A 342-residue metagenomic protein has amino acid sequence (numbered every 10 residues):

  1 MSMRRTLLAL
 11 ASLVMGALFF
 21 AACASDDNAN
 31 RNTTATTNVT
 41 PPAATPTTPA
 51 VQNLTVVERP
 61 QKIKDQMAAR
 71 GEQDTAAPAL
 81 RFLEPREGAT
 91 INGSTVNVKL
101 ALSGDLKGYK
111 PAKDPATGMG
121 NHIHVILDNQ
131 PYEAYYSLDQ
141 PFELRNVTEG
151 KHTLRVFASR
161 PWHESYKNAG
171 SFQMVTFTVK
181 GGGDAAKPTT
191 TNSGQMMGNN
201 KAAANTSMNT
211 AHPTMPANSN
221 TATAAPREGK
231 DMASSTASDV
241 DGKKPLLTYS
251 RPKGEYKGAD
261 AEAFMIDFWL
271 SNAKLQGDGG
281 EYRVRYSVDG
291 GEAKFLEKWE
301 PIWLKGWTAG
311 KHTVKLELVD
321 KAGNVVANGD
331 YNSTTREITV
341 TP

Functional and structural regions predicted by a protein language model:
F19-A22: C-terminal motif of bacterial Sec signal peptides marking the signal peptidase cleavage site
A24-D26: Bacterial signal peptide processing site
N53-S94, A185-A259: Short, compositionally biased P/S/T/A/G/V-rich stretches that sit at domain boundaries
E84-R86, L102-P115, R251-G254, W269-Q276: Short amphipathic, basic-aromatic surface patches that mediate peripheral association with negatively charged
P131-L138, E292-W299: Short beta-strand segments within Ig-like beta-sandwich modules, predominantly Fibronectin type-III
L144-E149, L304-A309: Short, flexible loop/turn segments at beta-strand junctions in immunoglobulin-like and fibronectin type III
S159-K167, A293, V319-N328: Short acidic/polar inter-strand loop motif in beta-rich domains
